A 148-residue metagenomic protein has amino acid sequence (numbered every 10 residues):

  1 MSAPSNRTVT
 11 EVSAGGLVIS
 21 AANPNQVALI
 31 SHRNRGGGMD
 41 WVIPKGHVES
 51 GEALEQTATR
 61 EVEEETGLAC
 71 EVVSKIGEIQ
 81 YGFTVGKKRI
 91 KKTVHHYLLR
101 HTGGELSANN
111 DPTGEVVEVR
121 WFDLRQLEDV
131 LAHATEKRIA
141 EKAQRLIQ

Functional and structural regions predicted by a protein language model:
S2-I43: N-terminal strand-loop-strand
G38-V42, V117-R120, E141: A short, polar/proline- and glycine-enriched secondary-structure boundary/capping micro-motif
V48-R138: Unchanged
K142-I147: C-terminal alpha-helix
